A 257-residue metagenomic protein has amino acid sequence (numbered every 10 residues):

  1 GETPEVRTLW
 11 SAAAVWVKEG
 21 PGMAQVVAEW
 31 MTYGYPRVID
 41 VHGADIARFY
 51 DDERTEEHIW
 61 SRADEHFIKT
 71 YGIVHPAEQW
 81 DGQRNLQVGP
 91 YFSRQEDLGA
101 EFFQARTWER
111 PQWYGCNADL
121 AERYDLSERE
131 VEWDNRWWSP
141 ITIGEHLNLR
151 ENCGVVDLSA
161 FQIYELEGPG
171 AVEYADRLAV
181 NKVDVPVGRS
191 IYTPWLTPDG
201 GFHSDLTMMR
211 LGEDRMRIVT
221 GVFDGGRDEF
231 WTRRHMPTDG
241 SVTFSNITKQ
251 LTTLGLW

Functional and structural regions predicted by a protein language model:
G1-S11, E19, P140-G144, T197: FAD-binding beta-loop-beta segment adjacent to the flavin cofactor pocket
W10-A13, V219: Short glycine-rich or small-residue beta-strand-to-loop segments that form or flank ligand, phosphate, metal/Fe-S
V15-W16, D224: Structured beta->alpha junctions
E19-G20, D228: Secondary-structure boundary/capping motif
G20-V41: Internal hydrophobic alpha-helix adjacent to the cofactor/substrate pocket in enzyme cavities
I39, G43-W257: Glycine/proline-enriched, intrinsically flexible loops and inter-domain linkers
